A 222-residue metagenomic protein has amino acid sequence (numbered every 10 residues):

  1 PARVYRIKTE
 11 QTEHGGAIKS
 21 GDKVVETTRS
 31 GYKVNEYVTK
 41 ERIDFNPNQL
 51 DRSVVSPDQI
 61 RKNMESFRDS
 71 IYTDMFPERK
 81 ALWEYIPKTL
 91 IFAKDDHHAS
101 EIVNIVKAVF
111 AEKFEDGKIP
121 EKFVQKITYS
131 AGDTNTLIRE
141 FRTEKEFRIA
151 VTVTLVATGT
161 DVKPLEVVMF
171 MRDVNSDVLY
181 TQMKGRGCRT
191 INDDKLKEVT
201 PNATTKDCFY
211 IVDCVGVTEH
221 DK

Functional and structural regions predicted by a protein language model:
P1-I86: Interdomain helical connector at the RecA1-RecA2 junction of SF1/SF2 helicase-like NTPases
A2, T12-A17, S100-E101, L179 (+2 more regions): Short helix/loop capping segments that flank catalytic or ligand/cofactor-binding pockets
N63-T73, S100-A111, K184-D194: Short, well-ordered amphipathic alpha-helices
F67-E78, F110, F141-T154: Structural motif corresponding to the C-terminal cap of alpha-helices
S70-P87, E115-I119, K195-N202: Short helix/loop segment immediately N-terminal to the Walker
T73, A93-K126: Conserved helicase motor "Helicase C" RecA-like lobe of SF1/SF2 P-loop NTPases
Y85-D95: Conserved RecA-like ASCE P-loop NTPase motor core of nucleic-acid helicases/translocases
F123-D221: Conserved RecA-like P-loop NTPase helicase motor core
